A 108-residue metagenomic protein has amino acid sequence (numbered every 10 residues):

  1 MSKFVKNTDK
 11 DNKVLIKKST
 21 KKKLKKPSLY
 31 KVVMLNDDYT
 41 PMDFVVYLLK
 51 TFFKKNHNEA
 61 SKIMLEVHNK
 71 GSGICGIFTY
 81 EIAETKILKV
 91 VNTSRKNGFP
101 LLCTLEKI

Functional and structural regions predicted by a protein language model:
S2-I108: Terminal domain-initiation and capping elements
